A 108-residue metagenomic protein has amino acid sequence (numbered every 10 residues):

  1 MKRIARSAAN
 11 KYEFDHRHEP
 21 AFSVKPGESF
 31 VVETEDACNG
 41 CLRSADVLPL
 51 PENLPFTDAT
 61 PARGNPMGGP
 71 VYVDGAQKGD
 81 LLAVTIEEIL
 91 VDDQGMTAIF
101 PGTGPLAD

Functional and structural regions predicted by a protein language model:
M1-D108: N-terminal, charged/glycine-rich beta-strand/loop interface patches
